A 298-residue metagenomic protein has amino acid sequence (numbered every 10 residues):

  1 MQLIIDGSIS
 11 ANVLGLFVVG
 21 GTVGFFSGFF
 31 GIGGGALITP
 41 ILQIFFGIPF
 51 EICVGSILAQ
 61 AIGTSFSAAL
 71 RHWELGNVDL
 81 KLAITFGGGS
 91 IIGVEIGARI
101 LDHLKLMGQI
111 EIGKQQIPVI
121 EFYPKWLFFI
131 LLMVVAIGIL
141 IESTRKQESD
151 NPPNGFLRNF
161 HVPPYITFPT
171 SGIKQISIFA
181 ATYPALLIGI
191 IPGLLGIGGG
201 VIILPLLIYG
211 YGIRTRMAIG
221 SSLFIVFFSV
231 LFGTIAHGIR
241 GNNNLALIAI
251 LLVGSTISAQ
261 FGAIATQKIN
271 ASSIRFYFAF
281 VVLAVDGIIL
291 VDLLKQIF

Functional and structural regions predicted by a protein language model:
M1-V19, E74-L187, Y209, I239-F298: Juxtamembrane transmembrane-helix boundary motif
G20-G31, A185-G196: Transmembrane alpha-helix interface/packing and boundary motifs in multi-pass membrane proteins, characterized by
G31-I38, L195-L204: Transmembrane helix boundary and interhelical junction motifs in multipass membrane proteins
A36-F86: Juxtamembrane transmembrane-helix termini in multi-pass membrane transport proteins
I38-I52, I202-M217: Interfacial segments of multi-pass membrane proteins
T39-P40, F66-L75, I191-P192, I203-I208 (+1 more regions): Generic transmembrane alpha-helix signature in multi-pass membrane proteins, especially transporters/channels
P49-I62, G189-G193, G241-S255: Structural signature of hydrophobic alpha-helical transmembrane segments
V54-S65, G87-I91, S222-V230, L252-T256 (+1 more regions): Transmembrane helix-bundle signature of multi-pass membrane transporters/permeases
